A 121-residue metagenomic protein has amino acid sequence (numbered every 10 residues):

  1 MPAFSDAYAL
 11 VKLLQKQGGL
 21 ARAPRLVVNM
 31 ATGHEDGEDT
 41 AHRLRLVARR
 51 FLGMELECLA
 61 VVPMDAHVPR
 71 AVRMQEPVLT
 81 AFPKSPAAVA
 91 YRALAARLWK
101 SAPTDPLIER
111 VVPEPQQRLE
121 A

Functional and structural regions predicted by a protein language model:
M1-V11, Q15, G33-G37: Conserved Switch II/interswitch segment of TRAFAC-class P-loop GTPases
L13-A21, A48-M54: Arginine/glycine-rich "motif VI" loop of SF2 helicases in the C-terminal RecA-like domain
L14, T32-D36, L46, L56-E57 (+3 more regions): Hydrophobic/basic alpha-helical segments enriched in Actinobacteria
A21, C58, D105-I108: Short, polar/charged, Gly/Pro-enriched helix-capping and turn/loop motifs at alpha-helix termini and inter-helix linkers
P24-D39, A60-V68: G-domain G4 guanine-recognition motif of GTPases
R50-P77, Y91: Beta-strand-loop-alpha "switch" segments that mediate conformational coupling across diverse proteins
R73-A121: NTP-binding/hydrolysis catalytic cores, primarily Walker-type P-loop NTPases
